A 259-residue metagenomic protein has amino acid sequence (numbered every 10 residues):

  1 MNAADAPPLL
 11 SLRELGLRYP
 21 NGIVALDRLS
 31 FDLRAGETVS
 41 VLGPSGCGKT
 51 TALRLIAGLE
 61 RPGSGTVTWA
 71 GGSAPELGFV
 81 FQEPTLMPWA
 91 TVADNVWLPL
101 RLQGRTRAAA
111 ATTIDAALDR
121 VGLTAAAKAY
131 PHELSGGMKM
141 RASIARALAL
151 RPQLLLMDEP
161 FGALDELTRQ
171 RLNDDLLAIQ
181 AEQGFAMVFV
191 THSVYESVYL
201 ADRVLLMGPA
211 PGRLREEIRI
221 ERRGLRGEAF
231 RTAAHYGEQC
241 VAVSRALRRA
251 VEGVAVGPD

Functional and structural regions predicted by a protein language model:
L42-P44: The feature captures the beta-strand-to-loop junction immediately N-terminal to the Walker
A57: Helix-to-loop junction immediately C-terminal to a conserved catalytic motif
G65-P75: Conserved ABC transporter NBD signature motif
A90-W97: Short coil-to-helix segment of the ABC ATPase nucleotide-binding domain corresponding to the Q-loop/switch region
R101, A108-A126, A178: Conserved ABC ATPase "signature" region
A129-H132, R146, L150: Conserved signature/switch motifs of ABC ATPase nucleotide-binding domains
L155-D158: Catalytic Walker B motif of ABC-type/P-loop ATPase nucleotide-binding domains
